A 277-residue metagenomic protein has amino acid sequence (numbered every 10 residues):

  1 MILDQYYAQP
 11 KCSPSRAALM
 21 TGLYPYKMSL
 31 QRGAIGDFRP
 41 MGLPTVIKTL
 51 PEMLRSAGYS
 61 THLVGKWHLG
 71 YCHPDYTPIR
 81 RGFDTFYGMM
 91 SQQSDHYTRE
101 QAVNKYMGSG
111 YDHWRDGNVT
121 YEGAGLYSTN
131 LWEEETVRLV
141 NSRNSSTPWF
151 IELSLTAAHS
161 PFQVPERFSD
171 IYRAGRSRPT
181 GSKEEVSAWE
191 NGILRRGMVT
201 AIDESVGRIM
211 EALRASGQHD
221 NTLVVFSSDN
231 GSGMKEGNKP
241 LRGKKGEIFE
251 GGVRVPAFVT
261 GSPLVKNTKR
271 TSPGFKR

Functional and structural regions predicted by a protein language model:
M1-R277: Formylglycine-dependent sulfatase
